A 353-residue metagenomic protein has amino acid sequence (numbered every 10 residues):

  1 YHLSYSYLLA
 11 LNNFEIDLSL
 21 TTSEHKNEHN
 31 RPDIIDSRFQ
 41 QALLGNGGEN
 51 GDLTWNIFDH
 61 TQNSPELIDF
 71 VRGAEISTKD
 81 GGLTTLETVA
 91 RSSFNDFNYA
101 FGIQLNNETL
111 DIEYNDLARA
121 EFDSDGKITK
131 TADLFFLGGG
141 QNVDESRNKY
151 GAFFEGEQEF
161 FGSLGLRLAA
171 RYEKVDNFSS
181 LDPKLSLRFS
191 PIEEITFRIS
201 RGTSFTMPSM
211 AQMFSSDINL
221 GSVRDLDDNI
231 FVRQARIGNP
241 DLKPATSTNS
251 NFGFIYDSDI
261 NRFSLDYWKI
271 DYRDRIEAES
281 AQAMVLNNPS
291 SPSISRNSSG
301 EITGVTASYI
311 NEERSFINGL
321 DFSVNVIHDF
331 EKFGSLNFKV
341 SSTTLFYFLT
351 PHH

Functional and structural regions predicted by a protein language model:
Y1-K149, T206-R236, P240-D241, D266-I317: Surface-exposed, low-complexity loop segments enriched in small/polar and acidic residues
L3-Y5, G82-T88, Y150-F154, L181-L187 (+3 more regions): Hydrophobic, lipid-facing positions within transmembrane beta-strands of outer-membrane proteins
L11-F14, F94-F97, N106, F161-S163 (+6 more regions): Outer-membrane beta-barrel channels and translocator barrels
F14-L20, F97-I103, L166-L168, P183 (+6 more regions): Transmembrane beta-strands of outer-membrane beta-barrel proteins
F136-N148, T306-D321, H328-H353: C-terminal extracellular loops and terminal segments of Gram-negative outer membrane beta-barrel proteins
S146, Y150, Y172-D182, S204 (+2 more regions): Solvent-exposed loop/turn segments connecting transmembrane beta-strands in outer-membrane beta-barrel proteins
N148-G156, L164-Y172, L181-L187, I195-I199: Extended, hydrophobic alpha-helical segments in both membrane/secreted and soluble proteins
